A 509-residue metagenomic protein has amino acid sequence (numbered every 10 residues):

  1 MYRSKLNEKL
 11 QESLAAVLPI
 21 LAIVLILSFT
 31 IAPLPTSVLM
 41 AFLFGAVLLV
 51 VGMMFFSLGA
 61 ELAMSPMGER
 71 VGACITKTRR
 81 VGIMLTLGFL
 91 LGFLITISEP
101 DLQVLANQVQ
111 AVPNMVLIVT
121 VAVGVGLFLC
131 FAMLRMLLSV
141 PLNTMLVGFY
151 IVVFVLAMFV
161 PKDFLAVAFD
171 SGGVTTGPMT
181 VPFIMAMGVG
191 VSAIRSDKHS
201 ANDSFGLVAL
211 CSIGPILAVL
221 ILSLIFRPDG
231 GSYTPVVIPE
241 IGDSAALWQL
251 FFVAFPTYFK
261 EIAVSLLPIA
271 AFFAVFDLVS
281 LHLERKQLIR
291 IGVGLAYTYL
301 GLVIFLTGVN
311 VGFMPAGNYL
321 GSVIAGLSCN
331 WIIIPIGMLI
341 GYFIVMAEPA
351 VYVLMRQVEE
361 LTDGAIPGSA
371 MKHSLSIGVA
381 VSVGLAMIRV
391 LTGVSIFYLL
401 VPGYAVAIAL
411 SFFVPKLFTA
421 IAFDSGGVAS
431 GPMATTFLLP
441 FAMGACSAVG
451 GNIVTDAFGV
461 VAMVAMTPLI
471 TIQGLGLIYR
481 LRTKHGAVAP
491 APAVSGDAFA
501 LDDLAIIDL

Functional and structural regions predicted by a protein language model:
M1-L58, C74, G172, M185 (+5 more regions): Signature of multi-pass transmembrane helix bundles
I20-V24, G52, R80-G88, G148-F159 (+7 more regions): Small-residue-rich segments of transmembrane alpha-helices in multi-pass membrane proteins, especially helix faces
P33, S57-M67, F93-L105, K162-L165 (+2 more regions): Transmembrane alpha-helix boundary signature
M40-L43, G59, A106-I118, M136-I151 (+7 more regions): Transmembrane helix-loop boundary segments of multi-pass membrane transporters
F42-M54, A111-V123, D170-I184, V236-V237 (+4 more regions): Structural signature of hydrophobic alpha-helical transmembrane segments
G72, V81-V152, N330-S411: Helix-loop-helix junctions within the multi-pass membrane cores of secondary transporters/permeases
L129, M133-S139, F164, V189-D203 (+4 more regions): Alpha-helical transmembrane segments
F159-V167, V219-R227, F305-G312, G384-L385 (+1 more regions): Hydrophobic alpha-helical transmembrane segments in multi-pass integral membrane proteins
